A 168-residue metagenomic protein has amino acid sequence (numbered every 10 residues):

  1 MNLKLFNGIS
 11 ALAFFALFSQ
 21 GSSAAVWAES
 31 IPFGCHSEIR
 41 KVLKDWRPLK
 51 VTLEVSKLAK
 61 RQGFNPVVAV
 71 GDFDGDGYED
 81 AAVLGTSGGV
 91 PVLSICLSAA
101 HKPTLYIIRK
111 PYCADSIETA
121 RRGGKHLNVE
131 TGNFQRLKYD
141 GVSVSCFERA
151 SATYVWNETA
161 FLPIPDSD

Functional and structural regions predicted by a protein language model:
M1-L5: Positively charged n-region of N-terminal signal peptides that target proteins for export
G8-Q20: Bacterial N-terminal signal peptides
G21-K44, P111, D115-D168: Acidic, small-residue rich beta-repeat scaffolds with periodic aromatic anchors
L43-L58: Transition segment at domain starts
V68-D76: Acidic, divalent-cation-chelating loop motifs in proteins
G75-G85, F134-S143: Acidic/hydrophobic-patterned starts of short beta strands in beta-sheet-rich repeat architectures
G89-I95, A150-A152: Structural motif
I95-Y112: Extracellular C-terminal loop/segment signatures of secreted glycoproteins
